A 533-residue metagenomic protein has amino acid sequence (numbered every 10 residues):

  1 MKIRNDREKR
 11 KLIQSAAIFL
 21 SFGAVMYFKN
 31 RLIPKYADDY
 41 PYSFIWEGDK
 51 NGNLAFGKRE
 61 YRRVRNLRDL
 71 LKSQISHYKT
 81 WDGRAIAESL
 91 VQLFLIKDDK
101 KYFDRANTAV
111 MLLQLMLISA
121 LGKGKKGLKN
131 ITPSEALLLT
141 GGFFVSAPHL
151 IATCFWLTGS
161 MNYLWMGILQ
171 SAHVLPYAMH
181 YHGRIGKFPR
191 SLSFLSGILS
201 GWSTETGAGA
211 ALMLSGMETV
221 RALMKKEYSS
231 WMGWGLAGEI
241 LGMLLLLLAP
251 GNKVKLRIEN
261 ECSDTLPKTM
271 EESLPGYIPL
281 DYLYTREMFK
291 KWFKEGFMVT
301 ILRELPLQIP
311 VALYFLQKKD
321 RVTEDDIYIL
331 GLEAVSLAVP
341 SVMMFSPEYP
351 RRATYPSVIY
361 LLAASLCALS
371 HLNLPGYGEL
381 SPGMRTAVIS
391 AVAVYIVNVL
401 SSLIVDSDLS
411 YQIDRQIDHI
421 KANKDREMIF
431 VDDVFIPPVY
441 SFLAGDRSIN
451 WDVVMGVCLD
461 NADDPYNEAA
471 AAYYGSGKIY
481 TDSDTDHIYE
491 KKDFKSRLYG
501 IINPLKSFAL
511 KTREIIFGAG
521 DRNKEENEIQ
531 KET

Functional and structural regions predicted by a protein language model:
M1-D6: Short, Lys/Arg-rich, polar N-terminal cytosolic tail immediately upstream of the first transmembrane signal-anchor
K11-I86, V91-I118, K126-S134, R385-T533: Intrinsically disordered, polar/acidic, low-complexity terminal segments
L12, L128-L138, P189, Y228-G235 (+2 more regions): Membrane-interfacial loop-to-transmembrane alpha-helix junctions, especially the N-terminal start
Y27-F103, L157, I198-S336, M344-A353: Transmembrane catalytic cores of multi-pass membrane glycosyltransferases and polysaccharide-assembly enzymes
Q114-G122, L169-Y181, L212-V220, P310-A312 (+1 more regions): Transmembrane alpha-helical segments
T132, L137-Y181, T204, I301-R303 (+1 more regions): Membrane-interface micro-motifs in multi-pass membrane enzymes
M179-L199, Y228-W234, G383: Short hydrophobic alpha-helices at membrane interfaces in multi-pass membrane enzymes
R190-S193, I240, I329, L372-V399: Signature aromatic-anchored transmembrane alpha helix within multi-pass, membrane-resident enzymes that catalyze glycan
